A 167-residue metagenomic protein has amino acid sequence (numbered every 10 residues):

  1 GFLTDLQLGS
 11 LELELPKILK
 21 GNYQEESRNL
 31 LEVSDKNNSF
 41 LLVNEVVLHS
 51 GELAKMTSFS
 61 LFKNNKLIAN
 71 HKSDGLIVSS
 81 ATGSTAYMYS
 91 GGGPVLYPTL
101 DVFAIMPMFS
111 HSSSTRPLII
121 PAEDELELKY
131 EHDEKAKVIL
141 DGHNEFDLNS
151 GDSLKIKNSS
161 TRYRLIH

Functional and structural regions predicted by a protein language model:
F2-D74: Catalytic core of DAGKc-family lipid kinases
T4-D5, L48-H49, L61-N64, S79 (+3 more regions): Short beta-strand-to-turn element immediately C-terminal to the catalytic PLP-Schiff-base lysine in fold type I
L15-L30, L96-D141: A broadly tuned preference for mixed-charge, low-complexity surface segments
S27-L31, L42-N44, K55-F59, D74-L76 (+5 more regions): A generic structural signal for short beta-strands and their flanking turns/coil linkers
K36, F40, L48, L53 (+2 more regions): ATP/nucleoside-binding phosphotransfer catalytic cores, i.e., glycine-rich phosphate-binding loops
N70-S114: Gly/Ser/Thr-rich active-site loops/lids in small-molecule metabolic enzymes that frequently grip phosphoryl groups
